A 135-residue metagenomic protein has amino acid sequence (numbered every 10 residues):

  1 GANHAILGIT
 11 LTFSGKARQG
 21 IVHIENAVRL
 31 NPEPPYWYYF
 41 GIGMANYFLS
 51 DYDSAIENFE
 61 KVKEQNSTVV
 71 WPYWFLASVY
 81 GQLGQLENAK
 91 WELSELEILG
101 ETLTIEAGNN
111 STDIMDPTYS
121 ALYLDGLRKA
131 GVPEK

Functional and structural regions predicted by a protein language model:
G1-K135: Alpha-helical protein-protein interaction modules
